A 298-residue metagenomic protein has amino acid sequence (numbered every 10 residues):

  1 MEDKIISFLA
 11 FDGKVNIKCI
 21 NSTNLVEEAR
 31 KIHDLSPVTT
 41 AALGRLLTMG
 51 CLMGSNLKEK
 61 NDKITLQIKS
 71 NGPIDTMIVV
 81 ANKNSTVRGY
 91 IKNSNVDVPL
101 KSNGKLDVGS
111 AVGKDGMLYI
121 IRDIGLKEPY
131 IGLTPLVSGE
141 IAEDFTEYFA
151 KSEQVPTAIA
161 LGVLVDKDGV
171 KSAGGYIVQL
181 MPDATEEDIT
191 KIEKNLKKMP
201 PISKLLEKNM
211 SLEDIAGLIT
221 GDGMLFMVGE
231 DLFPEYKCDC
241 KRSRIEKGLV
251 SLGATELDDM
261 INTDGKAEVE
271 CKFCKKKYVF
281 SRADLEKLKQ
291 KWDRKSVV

Functional and structural regions predicted by a protein language model:
M1-V228: Interaction interfaces in information-processing and related assembly proteins
K197-V298: Cys/His-clustered metal-coordination modules, chiefly Zn-binding fingers
